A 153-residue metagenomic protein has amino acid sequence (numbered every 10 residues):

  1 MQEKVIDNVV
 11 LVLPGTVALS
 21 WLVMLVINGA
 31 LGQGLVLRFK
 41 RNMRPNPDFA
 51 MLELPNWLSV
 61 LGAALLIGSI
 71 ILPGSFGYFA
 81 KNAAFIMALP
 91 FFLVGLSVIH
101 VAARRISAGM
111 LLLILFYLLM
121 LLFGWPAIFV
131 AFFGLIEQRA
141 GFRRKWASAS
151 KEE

Functional and structural regions predicted by a protein language model:
M1-V10: Membrane-interface interhelical loops and short interface/amphipathic helices in multi-pass inner-membrane
V10-A18, L22, Y78-N82, I86: Hydrophobic, aromatic-rich alpha-helical transmembrane segments and their membrane-interface anchor motifs
V10-L11, G62, G77, L113: Select transmembrane alpha-helical segments in multipass membrane proteins
L13-K40: Transmembrane alpha-helical segments in integral membrane proteins
L35, I67-G68, I99, L118: Broad structural signal for hydrophobic residues in well-ordered alpha-helices, predominantly aliphatic
F39-G95: Small-residue-rich helix-loop
S75-E153: Long, positively charged, glycine-interspersed low-complexity recognition regions
